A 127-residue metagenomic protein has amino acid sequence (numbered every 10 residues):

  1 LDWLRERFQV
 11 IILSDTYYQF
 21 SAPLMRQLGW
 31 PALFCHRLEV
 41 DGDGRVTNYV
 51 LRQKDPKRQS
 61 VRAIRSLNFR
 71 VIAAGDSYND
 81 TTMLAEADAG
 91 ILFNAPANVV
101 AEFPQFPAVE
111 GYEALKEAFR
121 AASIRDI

Functional and structural regions predicted by a protein language model:
L1-I127: C-terminal cap/substrate-recognition subdomain and adjoining C-terminal extension of metal-dependent phosphatase-like
